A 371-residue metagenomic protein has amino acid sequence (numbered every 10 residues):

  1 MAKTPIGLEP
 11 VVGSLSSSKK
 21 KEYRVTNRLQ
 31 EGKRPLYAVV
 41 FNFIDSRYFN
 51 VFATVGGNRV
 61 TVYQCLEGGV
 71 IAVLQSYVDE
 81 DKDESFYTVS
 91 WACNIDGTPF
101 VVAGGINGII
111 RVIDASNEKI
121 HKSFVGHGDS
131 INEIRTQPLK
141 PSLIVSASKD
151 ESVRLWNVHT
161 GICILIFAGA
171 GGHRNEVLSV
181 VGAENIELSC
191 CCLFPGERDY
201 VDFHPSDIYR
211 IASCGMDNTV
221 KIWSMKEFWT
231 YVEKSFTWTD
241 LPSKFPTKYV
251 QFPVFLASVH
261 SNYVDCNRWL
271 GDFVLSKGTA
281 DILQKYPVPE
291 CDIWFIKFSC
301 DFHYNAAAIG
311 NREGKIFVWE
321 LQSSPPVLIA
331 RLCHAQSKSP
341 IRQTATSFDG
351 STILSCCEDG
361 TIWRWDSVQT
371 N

Functional and structural regions predicted by a protein language model:
A2-S148, R154-H159, L165-H173, S179-G182 (+8 more regions): WD40 beta-propeller repeat fold
P5-L8, E184-C192, K234-K244: Intrinsically disordered, low-complexity domain-flanking/linker segments in eukaryotic proteins, enriched
I222-A257: Acidic, glycine-rich loop-and-beta core segments that form the ion-binding/anion-interacting portion of active sites
